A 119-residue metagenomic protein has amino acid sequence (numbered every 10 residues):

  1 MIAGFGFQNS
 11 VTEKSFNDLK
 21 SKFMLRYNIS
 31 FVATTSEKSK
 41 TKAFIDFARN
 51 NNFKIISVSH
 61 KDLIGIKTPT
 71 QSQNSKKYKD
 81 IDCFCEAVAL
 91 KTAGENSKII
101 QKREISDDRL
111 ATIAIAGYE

Functional and structural regions predicted by a protein language model:
M1-S30, T35-K38, T112-E119: Conserved mixed alpha/beta catalytic, RNA-binding, or beta-rich assembly cores of soluble enzyme, regulatory
E13, T34-T35, K77-K79, K91-G94: A short linear-motif detector with a strong N-terminal bias
D18, S39, Q73, I99: Residue-level detector of functional hotspots within protein domains
L19, F23, S75, F84-G94: Stable alpha-helical structural segments in soluble proteins, enriched in small hydrophobic residues
L25, R49, F53-I56, T92-N96 (+1 more regions): Generic secondary-structure signature for well-ordered alpha-helical cores
T35, T41-F84: Long, charge-dense
E86-E119: C-terminal edge-of-domain segments
